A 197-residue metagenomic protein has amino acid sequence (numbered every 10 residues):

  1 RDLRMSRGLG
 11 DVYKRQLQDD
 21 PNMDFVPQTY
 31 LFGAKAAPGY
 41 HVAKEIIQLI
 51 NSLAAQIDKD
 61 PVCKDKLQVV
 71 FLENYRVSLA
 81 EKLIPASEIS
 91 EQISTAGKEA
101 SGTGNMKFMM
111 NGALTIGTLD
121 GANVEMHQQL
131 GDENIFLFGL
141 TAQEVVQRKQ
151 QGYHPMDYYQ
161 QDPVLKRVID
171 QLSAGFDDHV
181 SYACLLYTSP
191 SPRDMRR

Functional and structural regions predicted by a protein language model:
R1, D11-A80: Long, K/E/R/D-enriched contiguous segments that form extended
D2, N74-S78, K82, E125 (+2 more regions): Residue-level preference for alpha-helix termini and adjacent loops
D2-Y13, Y187-R197: Single conserved hydrophobic/aromatic residue that forms the stacking wall/gate of nucleotide- or nucleobase-binding
T29-Y30, L67-V70, I89, L114 (+1 more regions): Structural motif
V62-M106: Donor nucleotide-activated moiety binding/catalytic core segment of transferases that use nucleotide-activated donors
P85-A86, I93-S189, R193: Catalytic binding pocket for nucleotide-activated donors in carbohydrate/polymer assembly enzymes
